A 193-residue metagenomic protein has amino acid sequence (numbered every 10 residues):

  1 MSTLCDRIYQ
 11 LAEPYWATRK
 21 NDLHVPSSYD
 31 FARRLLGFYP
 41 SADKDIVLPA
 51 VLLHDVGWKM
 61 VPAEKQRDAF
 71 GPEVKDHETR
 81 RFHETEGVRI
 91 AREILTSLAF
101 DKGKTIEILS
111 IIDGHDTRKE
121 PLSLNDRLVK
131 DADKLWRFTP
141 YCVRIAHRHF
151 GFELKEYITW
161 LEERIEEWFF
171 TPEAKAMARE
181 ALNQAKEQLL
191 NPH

Functional and structural regions predicted by a protein language model:
T3, E13-A42, L53, E64 (+2 more regions): Divalent metal-dependent phosphate-bond-processing catalytic cores, especially two-metal-ion Mg2+/Mn2+ enzymes that act
S28, R81-S97: An active-site-proximal "capping" alpha-helix that borders the catalytic cofactor pocket
R34-F38, K59, E93-S97: Active-site catalytic microenvironments for nucleophilic, acid-base chemistry
Y39-P49, T96-I112, N125: Acidic/histidine metal-binding catalytic segments
K44-P72, G87, E107-T117: His-Asp-centered metal-binding catalytic motifs of divalent-metal-dependent phosphohydrolases/nucleases
P72-H83: A short acidic, glycine-rich active-site loop that binds or catalyzes chemistry on phosphate/adenosine moieties
G87, A91, K104, I108 (+2 more regions): Amphipathic alpha-helical interface surfaces
